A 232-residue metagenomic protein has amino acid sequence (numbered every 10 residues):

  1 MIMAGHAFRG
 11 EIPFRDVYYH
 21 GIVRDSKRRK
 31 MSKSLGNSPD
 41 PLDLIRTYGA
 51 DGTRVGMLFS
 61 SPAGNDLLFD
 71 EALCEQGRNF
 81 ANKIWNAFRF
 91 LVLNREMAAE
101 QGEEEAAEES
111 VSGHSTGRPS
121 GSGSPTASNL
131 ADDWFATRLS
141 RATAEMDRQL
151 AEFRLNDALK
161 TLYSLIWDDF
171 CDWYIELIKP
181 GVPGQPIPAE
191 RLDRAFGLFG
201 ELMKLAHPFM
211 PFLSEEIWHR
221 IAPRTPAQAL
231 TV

Functional and structural regions predicted by a protein language model:
M1-F8, L162: Alpha-helical support elements that line or immediately flank enzyme active sites and cofactor-binding pockets
G10-F14, D43-G52, G56-E100, T126-V232: Helix-rich, typically C-terminal accessory recognition domains appended to large enzymatic cores
M31-S32: Generic structural signal for well-ordered beta-strand positions
S38-P39: A short acidic/small-residue loop/turn micro-motif
A99-A127: Intrinsic disorder/low-complexity segments
